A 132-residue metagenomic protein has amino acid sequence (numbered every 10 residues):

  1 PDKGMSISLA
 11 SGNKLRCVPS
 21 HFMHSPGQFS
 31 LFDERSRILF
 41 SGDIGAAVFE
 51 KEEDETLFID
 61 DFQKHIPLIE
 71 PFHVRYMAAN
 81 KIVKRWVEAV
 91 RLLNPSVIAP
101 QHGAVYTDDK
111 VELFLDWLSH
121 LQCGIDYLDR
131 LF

Functional and structural regions predicted by a protein language model:
P1-G4: Short acidic-hydrophobic, aromatic-tinged amphipathic segments that line or gate anion-handling sites
S6-S11: Short amphipathic alpha-helix with an adjacent loop that forms part of the alpha/beta core around
K14, S20-P100, A104-D109, L121: Metallo-beta-lactamase
H102-F132: Binuclear metal-ion centers of metallo-dependent hydrolases, dominated by the metallo-beta-lactamase
